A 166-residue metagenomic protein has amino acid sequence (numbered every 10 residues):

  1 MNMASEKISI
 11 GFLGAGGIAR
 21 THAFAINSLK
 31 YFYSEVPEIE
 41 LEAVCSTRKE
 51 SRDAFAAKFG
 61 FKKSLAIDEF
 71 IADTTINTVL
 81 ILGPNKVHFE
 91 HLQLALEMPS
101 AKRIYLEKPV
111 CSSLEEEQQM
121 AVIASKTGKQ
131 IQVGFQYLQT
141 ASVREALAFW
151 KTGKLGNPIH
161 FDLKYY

Functional and structural regions predicted by a protein language model:
N2-F59: N-terminal Rossmann-like dinucleotide-binding module
E6-I8, K102, K129, I159: Nucleotide donor/acceptor-binding cores
I18, G153-Y166: NAD(P)-dependent dehydrogenases' Rossmann-like dinucleotide-binding region
R20-Y31, L92-L96, E145-W150: Short, well-ordered amphipathic alpha-helices
S34-E35, K63-T74: Short acidic low-complexity segments
E42, K62, T75-N77, K102 (+1 more regions): Conserved acidic residues
A54-F61, Q119, I123-A124: Short, conserved SAM-binding/catalytic segment of Class I S-adenosyl-L-methionine-dependent methyltransferases
T78, P84, F89-L138, G153: Beta-strand-loop-alpha-helix segment that lines the small-molecule cofactor/substrate pocket of alpha/beta enzymes
